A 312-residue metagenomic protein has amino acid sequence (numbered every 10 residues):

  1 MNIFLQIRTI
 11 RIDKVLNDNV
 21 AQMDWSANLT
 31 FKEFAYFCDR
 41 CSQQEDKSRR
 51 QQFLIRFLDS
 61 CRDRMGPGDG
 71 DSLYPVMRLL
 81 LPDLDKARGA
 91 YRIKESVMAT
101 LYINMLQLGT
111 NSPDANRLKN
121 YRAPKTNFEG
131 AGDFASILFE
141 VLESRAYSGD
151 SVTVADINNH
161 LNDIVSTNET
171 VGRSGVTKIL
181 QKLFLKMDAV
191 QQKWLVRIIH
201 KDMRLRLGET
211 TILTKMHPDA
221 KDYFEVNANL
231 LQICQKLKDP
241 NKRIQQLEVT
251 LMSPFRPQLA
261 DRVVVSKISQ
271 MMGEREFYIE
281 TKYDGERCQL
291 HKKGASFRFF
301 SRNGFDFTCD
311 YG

Functional and structural regions predicted by a protein language model:
M1-G312: N-terminal nucleic-acid-engaging modules of covalent nucleotidyltransferase systems
